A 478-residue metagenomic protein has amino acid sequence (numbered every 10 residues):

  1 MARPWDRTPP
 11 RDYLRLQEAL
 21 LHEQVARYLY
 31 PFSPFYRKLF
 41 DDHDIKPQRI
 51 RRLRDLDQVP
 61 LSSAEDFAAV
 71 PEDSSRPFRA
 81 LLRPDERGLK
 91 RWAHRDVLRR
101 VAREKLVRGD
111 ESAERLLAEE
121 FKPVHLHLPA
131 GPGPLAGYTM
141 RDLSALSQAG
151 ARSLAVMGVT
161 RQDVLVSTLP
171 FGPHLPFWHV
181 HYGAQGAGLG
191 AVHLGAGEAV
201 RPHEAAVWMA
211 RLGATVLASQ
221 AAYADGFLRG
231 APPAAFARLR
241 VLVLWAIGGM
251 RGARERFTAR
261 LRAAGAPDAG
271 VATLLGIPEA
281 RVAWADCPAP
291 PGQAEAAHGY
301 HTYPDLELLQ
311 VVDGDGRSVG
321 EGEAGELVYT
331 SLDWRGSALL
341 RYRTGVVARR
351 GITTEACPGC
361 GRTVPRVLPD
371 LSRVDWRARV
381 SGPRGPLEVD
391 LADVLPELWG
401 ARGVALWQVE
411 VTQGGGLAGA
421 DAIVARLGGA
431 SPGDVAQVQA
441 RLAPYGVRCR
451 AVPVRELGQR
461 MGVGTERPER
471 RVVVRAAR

Functional and structural regions predicted by a protein language model:
M1-Q148, V156, D421-V424, A430-R478: Nucleotide 5′-phosphate-binding alpha/beta core
M1-Y30, P34, G190-R478: Active-site glycine/GP-rich loop and adjacent strand/helix microenvironment that borders small-molecule binding pockets
A2-W5, S63-R260, A264-A272, A280 (+2 more regions): Active-site phosphate/ATP/adenylate-binding loop shared across adenylate-forming ligases
R51-P60, A68, G172, G320 (+2 more regions): Generic, ordered loop/turn and secondary-structure boundary motif
